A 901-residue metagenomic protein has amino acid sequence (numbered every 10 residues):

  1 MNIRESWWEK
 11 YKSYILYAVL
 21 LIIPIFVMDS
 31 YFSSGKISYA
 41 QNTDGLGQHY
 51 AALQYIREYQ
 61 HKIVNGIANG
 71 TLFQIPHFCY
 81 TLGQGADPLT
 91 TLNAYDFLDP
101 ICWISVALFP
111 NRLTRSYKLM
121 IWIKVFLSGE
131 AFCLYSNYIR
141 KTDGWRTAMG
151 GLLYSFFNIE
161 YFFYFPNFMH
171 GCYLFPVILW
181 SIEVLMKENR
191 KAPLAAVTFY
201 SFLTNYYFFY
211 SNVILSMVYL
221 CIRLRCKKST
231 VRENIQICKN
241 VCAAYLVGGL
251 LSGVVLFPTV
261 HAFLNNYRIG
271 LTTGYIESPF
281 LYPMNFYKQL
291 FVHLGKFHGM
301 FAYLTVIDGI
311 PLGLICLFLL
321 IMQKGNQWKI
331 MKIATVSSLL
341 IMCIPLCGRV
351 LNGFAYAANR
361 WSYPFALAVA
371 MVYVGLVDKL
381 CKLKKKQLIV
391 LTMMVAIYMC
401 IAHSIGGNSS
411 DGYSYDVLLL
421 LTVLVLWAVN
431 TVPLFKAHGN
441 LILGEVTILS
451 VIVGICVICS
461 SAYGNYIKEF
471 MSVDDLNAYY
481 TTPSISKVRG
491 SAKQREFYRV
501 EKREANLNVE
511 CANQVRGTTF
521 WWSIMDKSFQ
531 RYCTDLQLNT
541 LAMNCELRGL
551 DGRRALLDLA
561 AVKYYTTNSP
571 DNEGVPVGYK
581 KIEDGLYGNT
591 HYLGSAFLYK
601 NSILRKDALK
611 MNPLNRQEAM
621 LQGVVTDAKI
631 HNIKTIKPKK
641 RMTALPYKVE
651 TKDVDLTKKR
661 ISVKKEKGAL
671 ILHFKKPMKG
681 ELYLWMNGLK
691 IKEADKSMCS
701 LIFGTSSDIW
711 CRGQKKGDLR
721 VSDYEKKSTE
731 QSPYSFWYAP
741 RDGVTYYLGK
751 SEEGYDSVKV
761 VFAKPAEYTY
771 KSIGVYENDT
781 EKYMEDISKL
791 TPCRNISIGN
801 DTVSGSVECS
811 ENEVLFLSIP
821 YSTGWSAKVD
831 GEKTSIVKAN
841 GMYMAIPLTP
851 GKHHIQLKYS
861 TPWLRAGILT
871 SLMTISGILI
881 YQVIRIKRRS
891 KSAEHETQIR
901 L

Functional and structural regions predicted by a protein language model:
N2-E9, L53, K640-L901: Active-site-proximal, structured, solvent-exposed surfaces of multi-pass membrane proteins that position macromolecular
L21, W103, W122-I139, G144-K227 (+4 more regions): Membrane-embedded helix bundles of polyisoprenyl
L21-F132, L152-C172, F263-R268, I276-Y303 (+2 more regions): Membrane-interface coil-to-helix junctions
G47, Y55-I56, I237-V241, Y245-I330 (+6 more regions): Periplasmic/ER-lumenal interhelical loops and adjacent helix-loop junctions in multi-pass membrane proteins
L82-G85, T91-A94, I452-V473, R489-L559 (+4 more regions): Extracytoplasmic/lumenal acceptor-recognition loop(s) of multi-pass membrane glycoenzymes
I101-V106, R516-K664, H673-K675, E681 (+3 more regions): A cross-kingdom signal targeting lumenal/periplasmic-facing segments of multi-pass membrane and secretory-pathway
S128-S136, L174-M186, I214-I222, L314-L319 (+4 more regions): Transmembrane alpha-helical segments
N189, F208, I330-L346, V350-Y480 (+1 more regions): Contiguous transmembrane helix-bundle modules in multi-pass membrane proteins
